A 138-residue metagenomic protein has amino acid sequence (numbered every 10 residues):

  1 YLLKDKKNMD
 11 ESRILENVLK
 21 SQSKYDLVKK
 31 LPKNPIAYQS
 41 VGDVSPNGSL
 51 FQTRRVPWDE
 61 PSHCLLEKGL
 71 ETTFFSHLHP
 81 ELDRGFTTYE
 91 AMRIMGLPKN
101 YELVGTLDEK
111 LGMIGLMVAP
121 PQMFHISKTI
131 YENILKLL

Functional and structural regions predicted by a protein language model:
L3-L138: C-terminal target-recognition/interaction regions appended to catalytic cores
